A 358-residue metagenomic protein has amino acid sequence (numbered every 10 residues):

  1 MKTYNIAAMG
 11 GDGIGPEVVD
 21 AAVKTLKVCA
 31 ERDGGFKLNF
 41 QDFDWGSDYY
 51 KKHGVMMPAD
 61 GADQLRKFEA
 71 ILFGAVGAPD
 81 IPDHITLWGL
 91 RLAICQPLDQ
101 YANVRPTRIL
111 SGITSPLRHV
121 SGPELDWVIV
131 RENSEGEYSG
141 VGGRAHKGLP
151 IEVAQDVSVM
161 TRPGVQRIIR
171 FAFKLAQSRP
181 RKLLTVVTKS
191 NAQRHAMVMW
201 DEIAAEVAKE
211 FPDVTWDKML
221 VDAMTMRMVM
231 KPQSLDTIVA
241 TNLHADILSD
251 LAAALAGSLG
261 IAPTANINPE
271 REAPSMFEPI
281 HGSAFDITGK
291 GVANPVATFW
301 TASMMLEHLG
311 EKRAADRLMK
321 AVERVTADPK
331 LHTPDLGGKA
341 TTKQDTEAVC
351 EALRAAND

Functional and structural regions predicted by a protein language model:
N5-I14, L72-G77, L184-S190, W300-E307: Short glycine-rich or small-residue beta-strand-to-loop segments that form or flank ligand, phosphate, metal/Fe-S
A7-K24, V28, D33, L149-V221: Glycine-rich phosphate/diphosphate-binding loop of Rossmann-like nucleotide-binding domains
D12-G15, E69, V130, A172 (+5 more regions): Buried hydrophobic positions in well-ordered alpha/beta secondary-structure cores of metabolic enzymes
A22, L26, A204, T298-L306 (+1 more regions): Buried hydrophobic packing segments
G35-A59, M228: N-terminal beta-loop-helix "entrance" segment that forms/cooperates in small-molecule cofactor or anionic ligand
S47-Y49, V104, R227-K330: Glycine-rich phosphate/nucleotide-binding loop
Y50-Q155, L243-A245: N-terminal glycine-rich phosphate/adenylate-binding segment common to multiple enzyme folds
G140-V186, S190-R194, K312, R317 (+1 more regions): Glycine-rich phosphate/pyrophosphate-binding loop and the adjoining helix
